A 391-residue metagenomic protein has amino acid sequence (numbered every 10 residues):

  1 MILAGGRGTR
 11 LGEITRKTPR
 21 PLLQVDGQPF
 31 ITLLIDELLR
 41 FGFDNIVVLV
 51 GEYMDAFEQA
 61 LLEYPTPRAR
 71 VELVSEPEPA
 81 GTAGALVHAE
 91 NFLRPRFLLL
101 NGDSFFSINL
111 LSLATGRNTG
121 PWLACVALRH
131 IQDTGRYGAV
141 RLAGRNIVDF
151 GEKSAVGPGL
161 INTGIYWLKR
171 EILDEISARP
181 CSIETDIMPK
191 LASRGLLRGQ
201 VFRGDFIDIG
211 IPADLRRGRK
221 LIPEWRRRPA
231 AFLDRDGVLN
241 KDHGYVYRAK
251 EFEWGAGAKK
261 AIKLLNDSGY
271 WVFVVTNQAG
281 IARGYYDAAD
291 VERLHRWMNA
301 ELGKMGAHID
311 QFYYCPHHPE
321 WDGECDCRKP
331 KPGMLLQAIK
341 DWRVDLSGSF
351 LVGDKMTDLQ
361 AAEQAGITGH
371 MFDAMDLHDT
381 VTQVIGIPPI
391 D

Functional and structural regions predicted by a protein language model:
M1-R16, F41, L196, A230-D236: N-terminal nucleotide-binding beta1-loop-alpha1 segment
I2, Q28-N101, F105, L110-S112 (+2 more regions): Conserved N-terminal catalytic core of the sugar/cofactor nucleotidyltransferase
Q28-N45, Q59, A258-G269, W297-M305: A short, N-terminal amphipathic alpha-helix
L49, A258, I262-M298, H308-H318 (+1 more regions): Substrate-recognition element of Asp-dependent hydrolases with the DxDx(T/V) motif
E52, C125-A139: Short beta-strand-to-loop element that shapes/binds the nucleotide-sugar donor at the catalytic cleft/hinge
F97-L98, F105, L111-N118, Q132-T134 (+1 more regions): Catalytic-core segments of class I nucleotidyltransferases/pyrophosphorylases that form NMP-activated intermediates
P229-W271: Active-site neighborhood of HAD-like aspartate-dependent phosphohydrolases
A289, R293-D310, H318-L351, K355-D391: Asp-based, Mg2+/Mn2+-dependent phosphohydrolase catalytic module
